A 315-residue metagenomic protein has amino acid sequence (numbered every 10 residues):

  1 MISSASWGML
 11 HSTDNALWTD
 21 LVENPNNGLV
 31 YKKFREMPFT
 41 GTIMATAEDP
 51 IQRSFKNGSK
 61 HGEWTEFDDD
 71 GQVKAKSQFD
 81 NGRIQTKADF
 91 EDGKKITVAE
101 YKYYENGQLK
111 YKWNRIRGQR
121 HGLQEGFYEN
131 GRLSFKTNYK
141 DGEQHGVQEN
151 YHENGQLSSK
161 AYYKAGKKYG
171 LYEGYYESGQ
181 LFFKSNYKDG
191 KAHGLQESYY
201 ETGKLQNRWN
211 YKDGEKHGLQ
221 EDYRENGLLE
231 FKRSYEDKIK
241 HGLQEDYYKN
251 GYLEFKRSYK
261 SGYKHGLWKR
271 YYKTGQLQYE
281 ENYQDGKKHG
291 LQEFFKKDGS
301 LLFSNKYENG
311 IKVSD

Functional and structural regions predicted by a protein language model:
I2-D315: Glycine/tyrosine- and acidic-biased, solvent-exposed loop/turn segments at the edges of beta-strands
